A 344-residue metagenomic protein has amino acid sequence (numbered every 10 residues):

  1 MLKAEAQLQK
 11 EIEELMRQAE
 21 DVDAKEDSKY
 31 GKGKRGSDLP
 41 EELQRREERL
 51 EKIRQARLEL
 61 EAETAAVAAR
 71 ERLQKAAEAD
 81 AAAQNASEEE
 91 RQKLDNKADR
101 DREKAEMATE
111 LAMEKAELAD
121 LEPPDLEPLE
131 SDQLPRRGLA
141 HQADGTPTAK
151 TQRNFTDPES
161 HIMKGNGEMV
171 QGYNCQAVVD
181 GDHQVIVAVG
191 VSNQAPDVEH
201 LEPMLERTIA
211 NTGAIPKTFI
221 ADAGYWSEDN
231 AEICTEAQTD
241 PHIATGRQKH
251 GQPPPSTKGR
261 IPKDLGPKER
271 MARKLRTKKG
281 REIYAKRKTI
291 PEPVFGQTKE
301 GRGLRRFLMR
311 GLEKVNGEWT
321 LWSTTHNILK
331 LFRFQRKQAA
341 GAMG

Functional and structural regions predicted by a protein language model:
M1-G344: Anion-binding and metal-coordination hotspots
